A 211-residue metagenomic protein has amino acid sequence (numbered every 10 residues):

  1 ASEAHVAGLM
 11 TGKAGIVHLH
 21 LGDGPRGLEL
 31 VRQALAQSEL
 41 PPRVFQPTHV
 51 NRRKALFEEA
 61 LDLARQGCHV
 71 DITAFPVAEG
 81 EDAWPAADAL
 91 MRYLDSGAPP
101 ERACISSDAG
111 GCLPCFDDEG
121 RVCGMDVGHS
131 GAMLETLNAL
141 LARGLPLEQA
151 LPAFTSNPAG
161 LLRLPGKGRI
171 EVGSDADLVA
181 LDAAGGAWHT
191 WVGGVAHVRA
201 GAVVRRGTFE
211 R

Functional and structural regions predicted by a protein language model:
S2-F116, R121-C123: Active-site core of metal-dependent hydrolases
L35-Q37, L63-R65, R121-C123, R163-P165 (+2 more regions): Generic alpha-helical propensity signal that fires on short helical segments and nearby coil/disordered stretches
Q37-L40, F45, Y93, L151-P152 (+4 more regions): Homeobox/homeodomain signature
E79-G80, S156-N157, H189: Short secondary-structure capping/turn micro-motifs that flank functional sites
D95-S174, L178-A180: His/Asp/Glu-enriched, well-ordered alpha-helical/loop segment that forms or immediately abuts the divalent-metal
R169-R211: C-terminal cap of metal-dependent C-N hydrolases
